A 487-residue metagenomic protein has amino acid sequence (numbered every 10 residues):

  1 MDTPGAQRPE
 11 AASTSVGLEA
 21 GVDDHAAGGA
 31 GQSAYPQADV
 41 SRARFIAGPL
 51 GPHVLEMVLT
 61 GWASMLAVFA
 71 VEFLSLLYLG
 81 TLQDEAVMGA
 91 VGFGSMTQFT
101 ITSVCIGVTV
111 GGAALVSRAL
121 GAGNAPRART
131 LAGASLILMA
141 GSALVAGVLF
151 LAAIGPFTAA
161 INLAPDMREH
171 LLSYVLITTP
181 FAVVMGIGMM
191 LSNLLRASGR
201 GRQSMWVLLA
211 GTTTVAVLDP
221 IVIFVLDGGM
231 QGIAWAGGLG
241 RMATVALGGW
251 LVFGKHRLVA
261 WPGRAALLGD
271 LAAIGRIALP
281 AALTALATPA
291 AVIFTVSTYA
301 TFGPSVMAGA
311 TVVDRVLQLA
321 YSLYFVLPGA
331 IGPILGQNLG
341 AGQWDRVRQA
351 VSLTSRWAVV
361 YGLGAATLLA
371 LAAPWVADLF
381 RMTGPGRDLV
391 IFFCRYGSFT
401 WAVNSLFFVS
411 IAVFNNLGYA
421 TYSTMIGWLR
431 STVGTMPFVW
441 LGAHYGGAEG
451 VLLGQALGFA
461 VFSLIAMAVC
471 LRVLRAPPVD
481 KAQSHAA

Functional and structural regions predicted by a protein language model:
M1-G61, V116-V183, T214-V217, I223-L279 (+2 more regions): Short alpha-helical transmembrane segments in multi-pass integral membrane proteins
F45-Q83, M96-G111, L115, A140-G147 (+4 more regions): N-terminal transmembrane alpha-helices
L55, V71, V108, L149-A153 (+11 more regions): Residue-level signal for transmembrane alpha-helical positions in Major Facilitator Superfamily
E56-S75, I177, G188, G211 (+5 more regions): Transmembrane helical elements of multi-pass membrane transporters/channels
W62, A70-G89, T158-P165, I221-G228 (+4 more regions): Helix-terminus/linker motif at the lipid-water interface of multi-pass membrane proteins
M65-F69, S103, A143, G147 (+9 more regions): Residue-level hotspots within the lipid-embedded alpha helices of multi-pass solute transporters
F73-L77, P156, M190-L194, A216-I221 (+6 more regions): Alpha-helical transmembrane segments of multipass membrane proteins
G89-V148, M185-G199, Q203-S204, G309-A373 (+1 more regions): Small-residue-rich hydrophobic transmembrane alpha-helices
